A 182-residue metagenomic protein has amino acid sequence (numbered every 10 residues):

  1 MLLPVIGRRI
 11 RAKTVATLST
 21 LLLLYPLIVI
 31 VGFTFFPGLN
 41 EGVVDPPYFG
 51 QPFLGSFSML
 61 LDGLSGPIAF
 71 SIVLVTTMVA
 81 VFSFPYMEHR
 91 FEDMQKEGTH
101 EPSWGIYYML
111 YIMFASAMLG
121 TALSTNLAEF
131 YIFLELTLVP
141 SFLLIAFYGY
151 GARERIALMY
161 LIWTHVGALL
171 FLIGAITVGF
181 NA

Functional and structural regions predicted by a protein language model:
L2-M109: Transmembrane helix-loop-helix hairpins at membrane boundaries of multipass inner-membrane proteins
I10-A12, I106-M113, A117-A182: Alpha-helical multi-pass transmembrane bundles of energy-transducing inner-membrane proteins
